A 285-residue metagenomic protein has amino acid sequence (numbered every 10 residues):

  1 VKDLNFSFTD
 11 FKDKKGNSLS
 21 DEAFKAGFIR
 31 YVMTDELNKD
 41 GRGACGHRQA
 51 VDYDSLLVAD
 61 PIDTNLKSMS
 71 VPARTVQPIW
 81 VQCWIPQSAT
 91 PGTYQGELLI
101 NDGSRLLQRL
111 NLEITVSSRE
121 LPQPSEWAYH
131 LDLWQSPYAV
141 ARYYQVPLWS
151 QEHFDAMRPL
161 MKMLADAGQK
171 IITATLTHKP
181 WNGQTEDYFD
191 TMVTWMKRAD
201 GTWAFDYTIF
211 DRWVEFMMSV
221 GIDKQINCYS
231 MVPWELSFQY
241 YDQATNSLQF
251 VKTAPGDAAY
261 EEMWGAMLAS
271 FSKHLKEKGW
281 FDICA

Functional and structural regions predicted by a protein language model:
V1, A89-P91, R105-L107: A cross-taxa feature marking solvent-exposed loop/turn segments within ectodomains of secreted and single-pass membrane
V1-V81: Surface-exposed binding patches on compact interaction domains or structured appendages
E22-K25, S88, F189, Y207: Generic detection of intrinsically disordered/low-complexity segments and helix-coil linkers/edges
D63, S68, W84, Y94-D102 (+1 more regions): Aromatic-lined carbohydrate-binding surfaces of glycoside hydrolases
V71-A73, S88, S104: Generic marker of residues within folded, mature protein domains
V76, P91-Q95: Extracellular Ig-like/FN3 beta-sandwich strand-entry sites
V81-T90: Extracellular/luminal low-complexity segments enriched in Ser/Thr/Pro
